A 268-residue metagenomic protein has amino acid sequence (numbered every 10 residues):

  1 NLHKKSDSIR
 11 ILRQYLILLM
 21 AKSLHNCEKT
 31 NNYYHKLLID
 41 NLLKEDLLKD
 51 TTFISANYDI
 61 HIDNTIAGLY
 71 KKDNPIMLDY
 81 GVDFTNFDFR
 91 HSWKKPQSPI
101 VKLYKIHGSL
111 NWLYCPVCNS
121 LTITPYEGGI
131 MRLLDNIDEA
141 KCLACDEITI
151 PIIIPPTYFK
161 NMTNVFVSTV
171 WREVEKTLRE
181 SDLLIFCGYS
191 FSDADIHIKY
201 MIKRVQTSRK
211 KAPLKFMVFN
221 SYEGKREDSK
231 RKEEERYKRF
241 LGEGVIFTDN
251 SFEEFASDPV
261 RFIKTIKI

Functional and structural regions predicted by a protein language model:
N1, P155-P156, S251: Helix N-terminus capping/helix-initiation residues
N1-L113, V117, V165-D182, D193-V205 (+2 more regions): Active-site periphery "cap/insert" segments of enzyme catalytic domains
A21-H25, Y158-F159, G188: Short, basic, glycine/proline-bearing loop/turn elements
K49-T51, C142-C145, K160-N161, V165-I268: SIR2/sirtuin-family catalytic core signature
D73-N74, T122-Y126, F240-D249: Short secondary-structure junctions
D79-Y80, E127-R132, R209-A212: Glycine-rich loops and low-complexity Gly/Arg-rich segments that provide flexible linkers or classic glycine-based
F84-D88, L133-E139, L214-Y222: Short C-terminal domain-edge/linker segments immediately following a structured domain
P99-I100, K105-V165: Cys/His-rich short segments
